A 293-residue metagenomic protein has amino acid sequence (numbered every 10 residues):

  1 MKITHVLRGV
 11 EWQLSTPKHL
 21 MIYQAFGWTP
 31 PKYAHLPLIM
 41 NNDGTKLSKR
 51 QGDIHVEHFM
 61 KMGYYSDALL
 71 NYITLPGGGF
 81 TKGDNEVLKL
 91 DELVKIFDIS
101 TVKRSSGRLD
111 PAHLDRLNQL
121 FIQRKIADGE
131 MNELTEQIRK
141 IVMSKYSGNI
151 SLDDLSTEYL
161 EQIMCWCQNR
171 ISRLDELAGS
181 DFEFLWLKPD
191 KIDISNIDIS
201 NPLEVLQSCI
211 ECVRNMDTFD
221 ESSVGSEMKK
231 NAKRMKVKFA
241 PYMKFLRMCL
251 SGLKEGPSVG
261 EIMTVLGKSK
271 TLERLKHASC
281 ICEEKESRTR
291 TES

Functional and structural regions predicted by a protein language model:
M1-A25: Structured secondary-structure scaffolds
M1-V6, I54, C209, E227-K229 (+1 more regions): Glycine- and acidic
L14, Q24-K191, S251-E292: Catalytic adenosine-cofactor/nucleotide-binding cores of aminoacyl-tRNA synthetases and other
K18, A68, V205: Charged catalytic carboxylate motif
D193-S195: Basic, amphipathic alpha-helix used for nucleic-acid engagement in HTH/winged-helix/SANT-Myb modules and analogous
I197-L250: C-terminal accessory/binding modules appended to enzymatic or scaffolding proteins
L246, E292-S293: N-terminal organelle transit peptides
